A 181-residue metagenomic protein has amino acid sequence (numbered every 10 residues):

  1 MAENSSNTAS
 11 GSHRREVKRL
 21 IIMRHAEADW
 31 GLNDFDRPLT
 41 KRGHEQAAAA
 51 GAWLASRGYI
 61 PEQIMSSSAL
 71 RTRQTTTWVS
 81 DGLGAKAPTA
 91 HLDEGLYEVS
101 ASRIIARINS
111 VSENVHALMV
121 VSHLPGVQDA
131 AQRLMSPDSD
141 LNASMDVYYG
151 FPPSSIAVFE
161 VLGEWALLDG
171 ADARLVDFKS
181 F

Functional and structural regions predicted by a protein language model:
A2-E3, G11, R15-V99, V127 (+2 more regions): Active-site-proximal alpha-helix that buttresses catalytic centers in soluble enzyme cores
L20, A117-M119, I156: Residue-level preference for the first positions of well-ordered beta-strands
L32, A130, L168: Residues that scaffold the ATP/ADP-binding catalytic core of kinase and kinase-like folds
R57-Y59, V111-H116: Glycine-rich phosphate-binding loop signature in dinucleotide/nucleotide-binding domains
L96-N114: Short phosphate-binding loop-to-helix
A117-P137: A glycine-rich beta-strand to alpha-helix segment that forms a phosphate/ribose-binding loop at ligand/cofactor sites
M135-V176: Domain-level recognition of soluble alpha/beta enzyme cores, biased toward histidine phosphatases/phosphomutases
